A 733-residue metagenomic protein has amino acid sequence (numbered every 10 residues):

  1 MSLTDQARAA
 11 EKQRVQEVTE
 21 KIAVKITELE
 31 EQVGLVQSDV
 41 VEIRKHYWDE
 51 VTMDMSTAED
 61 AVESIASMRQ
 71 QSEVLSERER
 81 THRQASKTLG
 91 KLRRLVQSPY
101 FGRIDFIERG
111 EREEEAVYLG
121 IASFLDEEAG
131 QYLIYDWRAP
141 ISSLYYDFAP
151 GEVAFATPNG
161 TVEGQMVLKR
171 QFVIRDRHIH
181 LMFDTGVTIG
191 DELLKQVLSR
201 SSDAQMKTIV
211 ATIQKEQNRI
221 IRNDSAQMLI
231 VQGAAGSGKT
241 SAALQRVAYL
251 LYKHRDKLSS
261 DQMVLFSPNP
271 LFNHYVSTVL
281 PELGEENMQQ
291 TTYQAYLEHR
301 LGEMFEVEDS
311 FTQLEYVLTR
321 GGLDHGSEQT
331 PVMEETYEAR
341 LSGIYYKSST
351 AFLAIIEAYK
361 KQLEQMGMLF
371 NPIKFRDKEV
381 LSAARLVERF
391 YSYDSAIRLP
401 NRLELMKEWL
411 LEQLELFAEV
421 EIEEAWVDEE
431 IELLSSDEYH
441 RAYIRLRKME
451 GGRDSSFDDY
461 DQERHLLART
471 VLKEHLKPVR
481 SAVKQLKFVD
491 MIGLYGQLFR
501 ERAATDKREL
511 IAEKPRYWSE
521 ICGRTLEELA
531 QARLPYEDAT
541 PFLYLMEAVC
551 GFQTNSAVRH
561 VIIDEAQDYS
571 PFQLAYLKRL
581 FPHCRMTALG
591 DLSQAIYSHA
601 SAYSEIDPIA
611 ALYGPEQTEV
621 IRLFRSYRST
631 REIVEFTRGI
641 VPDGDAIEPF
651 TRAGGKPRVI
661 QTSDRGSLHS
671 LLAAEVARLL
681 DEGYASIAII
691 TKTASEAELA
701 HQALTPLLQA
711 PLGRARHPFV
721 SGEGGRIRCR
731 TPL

Functional and structural regions predicted by a protein language model:
M1-R44, D191, Q196-G326: P-loop NTPase Walker
M1-V210, Q214, N218-R219: Extended, charged low-complexity regulatory segments
G90, R94, S199, D203 (+10 more regions): Short, charged/polar micro-motifs that form catalytic or ligand-binding hotspots
E108, A235, S267-P270, Q567 (+1 more regions): Short, flexible loop/turn elements at secondary-structure junctions
Y118, S123, Q165-P268, F272-T278 (+1 more regions): Conserved motor-region signature of P-loop NTPase helicases/translocases
I213, I562-I563: Short hydrophobic beta-strand that contains or immediately precedes a catalytic carboxylate
K253-V561, D568-Y576: Alpha-helical nucleic-acid-binding subdomain of P-loop helicases immediately C-terminal to the Walker A/P-loop
T278, E282-E286, T291-A295, G302-Y316 (+3 more regions): Conserved helicase motor core of SF1/SF2 NTP-dependent helicases
